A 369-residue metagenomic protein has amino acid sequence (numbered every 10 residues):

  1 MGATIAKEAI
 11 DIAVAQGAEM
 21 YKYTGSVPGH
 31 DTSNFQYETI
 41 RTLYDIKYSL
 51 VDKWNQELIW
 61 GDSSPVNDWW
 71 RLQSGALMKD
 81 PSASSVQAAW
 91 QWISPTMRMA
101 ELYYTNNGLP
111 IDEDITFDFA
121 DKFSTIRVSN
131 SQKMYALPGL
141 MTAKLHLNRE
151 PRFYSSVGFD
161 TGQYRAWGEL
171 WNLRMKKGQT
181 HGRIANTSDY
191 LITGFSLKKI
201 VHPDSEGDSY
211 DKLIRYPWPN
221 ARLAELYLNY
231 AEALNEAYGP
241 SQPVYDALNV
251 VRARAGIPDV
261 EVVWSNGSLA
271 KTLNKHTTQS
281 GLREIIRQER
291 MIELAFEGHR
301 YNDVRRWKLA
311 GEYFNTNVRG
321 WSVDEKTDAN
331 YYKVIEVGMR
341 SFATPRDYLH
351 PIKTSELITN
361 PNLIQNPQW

Functional and structural regions predicted by a protein language model:
M1-A88, L109-W369: Acidic/polar-rich alpha-helix caps and helix-coil junctions
A100: Acidic/His-rich, divalent-metal-binding segments that scaffold phosphate/diphosphate chemistry
T105: Active-site rim segments in enzyme catalytic domains, especially the processed small/beta chain of N-terminal
